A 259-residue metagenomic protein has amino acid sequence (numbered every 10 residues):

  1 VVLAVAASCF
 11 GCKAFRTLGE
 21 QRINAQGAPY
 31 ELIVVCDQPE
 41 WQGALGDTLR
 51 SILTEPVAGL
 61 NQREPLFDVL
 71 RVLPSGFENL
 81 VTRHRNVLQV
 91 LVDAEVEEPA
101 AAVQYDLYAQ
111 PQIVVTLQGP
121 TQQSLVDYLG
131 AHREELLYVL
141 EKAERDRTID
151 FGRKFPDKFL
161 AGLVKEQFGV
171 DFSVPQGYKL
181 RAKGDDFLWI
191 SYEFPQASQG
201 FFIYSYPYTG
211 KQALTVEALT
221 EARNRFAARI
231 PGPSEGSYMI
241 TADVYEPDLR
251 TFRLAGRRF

Functional and structural regions predicted by a protein language model:
S8-G11: C-terminal motif of bacterial Sec signal peptides marking the signal peptidase cleavage site
R16-C36, E40, L91-K158: Solvent-exposed alpha-helical segments and adjacent loops that form catalytic or protein-interaction surfaces
R16-G19, Q26, I33-D37, P175-P231: Secretory pathway targeting signatures of secreted, lumenal, and periplasmic proteins
R22-G27, V35, E40-Q42, S51-E55 (+2 more regions): N-terminal "mature-domain start" segment
L53-N61, L136, L140-R147, A182 (+1 more regions): Sec/Tat-exported extracytoplasmic proteins
F67, V72-G119, Q123, A228-F259: Signature of long, low-cysteine stretches enriched in small and polar/charged residues
P120, D127-Y128, H132, V139-Y208: Acidic/His-rich structured neighborhood in mature extracellular/periplasmic domains
